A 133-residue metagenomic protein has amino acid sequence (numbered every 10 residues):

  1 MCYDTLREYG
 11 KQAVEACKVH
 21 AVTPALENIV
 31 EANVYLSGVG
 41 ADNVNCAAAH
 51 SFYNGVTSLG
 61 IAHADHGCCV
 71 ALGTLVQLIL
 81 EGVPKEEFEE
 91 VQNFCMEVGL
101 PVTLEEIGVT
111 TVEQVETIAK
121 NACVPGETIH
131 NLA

Functional and structural regions predicted by a protein language model:
M1-F94: Active-site segments that bind and position negatively charged phosphate/pyrophosphate groups
V83-A133: C-terminal charged capping/lid subdomain of soluble metabolic enzymes
